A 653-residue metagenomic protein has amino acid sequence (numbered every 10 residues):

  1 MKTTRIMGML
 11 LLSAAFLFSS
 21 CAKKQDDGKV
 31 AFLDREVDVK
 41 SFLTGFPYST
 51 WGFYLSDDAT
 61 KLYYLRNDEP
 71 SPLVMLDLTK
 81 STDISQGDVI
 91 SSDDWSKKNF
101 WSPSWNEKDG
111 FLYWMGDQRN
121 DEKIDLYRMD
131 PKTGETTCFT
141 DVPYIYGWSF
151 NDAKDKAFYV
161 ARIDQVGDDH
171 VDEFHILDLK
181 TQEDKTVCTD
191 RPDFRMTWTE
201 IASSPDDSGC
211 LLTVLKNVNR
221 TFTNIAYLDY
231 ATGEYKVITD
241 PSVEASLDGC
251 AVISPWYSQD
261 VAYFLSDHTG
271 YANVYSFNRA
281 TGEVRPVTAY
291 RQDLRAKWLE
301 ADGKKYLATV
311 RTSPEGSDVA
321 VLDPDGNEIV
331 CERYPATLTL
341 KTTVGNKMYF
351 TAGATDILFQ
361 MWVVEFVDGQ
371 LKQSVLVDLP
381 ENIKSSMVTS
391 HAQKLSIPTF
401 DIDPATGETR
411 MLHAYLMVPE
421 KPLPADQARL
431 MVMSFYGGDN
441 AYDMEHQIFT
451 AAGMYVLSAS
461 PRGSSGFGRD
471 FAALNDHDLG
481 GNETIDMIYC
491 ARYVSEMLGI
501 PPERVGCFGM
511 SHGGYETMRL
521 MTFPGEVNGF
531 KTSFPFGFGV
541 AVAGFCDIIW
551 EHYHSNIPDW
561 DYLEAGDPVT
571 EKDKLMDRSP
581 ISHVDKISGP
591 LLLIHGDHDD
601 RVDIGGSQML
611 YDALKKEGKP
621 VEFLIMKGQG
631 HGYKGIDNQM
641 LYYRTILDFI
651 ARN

Functional and structural regions predicted by a protein language model:
F18-S20: C-terminal motif of bacterial Sec signal peptides marking the signal peptidase cleavage site
A22-K24: Bacterial signal peptide processing site
D27-Y48, G87: A short helix->beta-strand "capping" segment at the edge of beta-propeller domains
P47-L65, D94-L112, V142-I163, T189-K216 (+8 more regions): Conserved beta-propeller blade repeats
Y64-D93: Beta-propeller domains
D68-S71, R119-I124, Q165-D172, N217-T223 (+3 more regions): Short, solvent-exposed loop/turn segments at conserved positions within beta-propeller repeat blades
L78-S81, D130-G134, D178-Q182, D229-G233 (+3 more regions): Short loop/turn segments that connect beta-strands within beta-propeller blades
T337-N653: Serine-hydrolase catalytic core recognition
